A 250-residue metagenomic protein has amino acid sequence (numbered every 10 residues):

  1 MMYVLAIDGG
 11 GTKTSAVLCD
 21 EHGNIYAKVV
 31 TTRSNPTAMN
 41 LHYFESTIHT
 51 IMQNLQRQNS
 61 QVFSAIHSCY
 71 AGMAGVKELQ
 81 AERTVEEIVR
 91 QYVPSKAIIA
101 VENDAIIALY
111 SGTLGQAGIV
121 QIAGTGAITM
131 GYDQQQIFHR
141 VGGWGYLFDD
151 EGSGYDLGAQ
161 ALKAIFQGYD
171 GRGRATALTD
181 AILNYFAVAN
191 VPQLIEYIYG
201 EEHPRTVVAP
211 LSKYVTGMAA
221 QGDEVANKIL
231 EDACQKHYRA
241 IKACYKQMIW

Functional and structural regions predicted by a protein language model:
M1-I66, V89-Y92, G112-A117, K163-W250: ATP-binding/phosphotransfer module of carbohydrate and carboxylate kinases, centering on a glycine-rich
A65-S68, I98: Residues at the starts of beta-strands that form the adenosine-phosphate
V76-A175: Phosphate-binding/catalytic loop of phosphoryl-transfer enzymes
